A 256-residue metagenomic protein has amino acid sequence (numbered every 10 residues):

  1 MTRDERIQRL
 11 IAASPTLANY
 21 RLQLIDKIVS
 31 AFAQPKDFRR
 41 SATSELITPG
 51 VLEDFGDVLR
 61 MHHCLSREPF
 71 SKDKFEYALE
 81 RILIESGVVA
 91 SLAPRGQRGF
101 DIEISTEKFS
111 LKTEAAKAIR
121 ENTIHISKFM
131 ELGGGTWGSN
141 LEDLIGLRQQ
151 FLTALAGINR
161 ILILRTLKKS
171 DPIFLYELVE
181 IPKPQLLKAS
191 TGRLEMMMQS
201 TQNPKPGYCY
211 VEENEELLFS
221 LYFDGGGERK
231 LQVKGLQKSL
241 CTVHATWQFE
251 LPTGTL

Functional and structural regions predicted by a protein language model:
M1-F100, I104, K112-L256: Nucleic-acid endonuclease domains
